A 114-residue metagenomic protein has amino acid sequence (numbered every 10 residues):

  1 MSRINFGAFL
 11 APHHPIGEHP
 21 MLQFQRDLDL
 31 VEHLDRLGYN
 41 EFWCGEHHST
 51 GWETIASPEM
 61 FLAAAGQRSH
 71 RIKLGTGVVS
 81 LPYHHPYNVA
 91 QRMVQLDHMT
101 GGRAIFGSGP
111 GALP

Functional and structural regions predicted by a protein language model:
M1-T76: N-terminal beta1-alpha1-beta2 module of alpha/beta enzyme domains
S2-L22, Y83-P114: Flexible, glycine-rich active-site loops centered on histidine and acidic residues that chelate a metal or position
H48, V79, P110-G111: Conserved beta-strand edge residues that scaffold enzyme active sites
T76-H84: Active-site nucleophile and cofactor-binding loops and adjacent substrate-binding regions of central metabolic enzymes
